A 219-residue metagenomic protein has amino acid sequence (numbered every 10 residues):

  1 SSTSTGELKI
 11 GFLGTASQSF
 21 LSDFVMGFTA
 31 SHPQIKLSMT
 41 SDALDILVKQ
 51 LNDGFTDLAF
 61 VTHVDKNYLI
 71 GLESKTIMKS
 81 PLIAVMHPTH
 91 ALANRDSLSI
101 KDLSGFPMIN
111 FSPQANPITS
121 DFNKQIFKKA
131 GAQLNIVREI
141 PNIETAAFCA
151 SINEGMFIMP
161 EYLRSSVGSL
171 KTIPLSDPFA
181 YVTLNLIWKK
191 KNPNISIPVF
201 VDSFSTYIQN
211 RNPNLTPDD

Functional and structural regions predicted by a protein language model:
S1-G11, Q18, T29-A30, K36 (+3 more regions): Short helix-loop hinge/linker segments at domain boundaries
S2, G71-L82, M86-M108, K189-K190 (+1 more regions): Flexible hinge/capping segments at coil-to-helix
T3-H32, K36-K49, P160, I195-V199: N-terminal winged-helix
E7-G11, A59, V85, I109 (+1 more regions): Short, well-ordered beta-strand segments
F20, T172-L215: A late-sequence structural motif
A43-T56, T62, Q114-K171: Hydrophobic hinge/microswitch elements
L69-K75, S80-P81, E144-K191: Beta-alpha-beta core module
P107-A130, N194-V199, R211-P217: Secondary-structure junction motif
